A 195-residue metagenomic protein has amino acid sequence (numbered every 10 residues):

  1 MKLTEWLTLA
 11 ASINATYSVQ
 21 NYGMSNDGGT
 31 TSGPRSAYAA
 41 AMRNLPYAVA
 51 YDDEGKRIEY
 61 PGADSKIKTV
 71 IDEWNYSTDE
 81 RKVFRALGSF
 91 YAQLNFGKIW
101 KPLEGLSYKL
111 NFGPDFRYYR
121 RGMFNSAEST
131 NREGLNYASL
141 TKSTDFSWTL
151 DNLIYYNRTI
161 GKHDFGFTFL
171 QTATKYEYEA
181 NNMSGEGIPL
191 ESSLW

Functional and structural regions predicted by a protein language model:
K2-L87, G105-W195: Surface-exposed loop/interface segments of Gram-negative outer-membrane beta-barrel transport/assembly proteins
G88-N95: Alpha-helical support elements that line or immediately flank enzyme active sites and cofactor-binding pockets
W100-P102: Long, low-hydrophobicity, solvent-exposed regions enriched in small/turn-prone and acidic residues
